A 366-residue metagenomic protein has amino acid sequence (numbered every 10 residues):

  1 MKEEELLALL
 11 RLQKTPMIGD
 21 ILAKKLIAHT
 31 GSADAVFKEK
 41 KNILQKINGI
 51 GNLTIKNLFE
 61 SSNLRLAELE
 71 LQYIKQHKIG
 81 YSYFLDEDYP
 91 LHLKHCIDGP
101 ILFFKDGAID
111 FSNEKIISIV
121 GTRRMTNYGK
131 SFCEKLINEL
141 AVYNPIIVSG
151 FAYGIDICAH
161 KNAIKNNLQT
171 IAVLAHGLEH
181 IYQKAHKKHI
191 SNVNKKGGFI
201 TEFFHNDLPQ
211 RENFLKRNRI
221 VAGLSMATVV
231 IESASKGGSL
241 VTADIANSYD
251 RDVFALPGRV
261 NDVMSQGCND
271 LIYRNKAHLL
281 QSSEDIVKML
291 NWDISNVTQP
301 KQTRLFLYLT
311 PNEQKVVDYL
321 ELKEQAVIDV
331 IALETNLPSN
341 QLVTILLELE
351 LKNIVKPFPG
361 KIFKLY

Functional and structural regions predicted by a protein language model:
M1-V142: Short, positively charged patches
K2-E3, Y83-Y366: Glycine-biased, small-residue-rich flexible motifs in mid-sequence functional cores and linkers
